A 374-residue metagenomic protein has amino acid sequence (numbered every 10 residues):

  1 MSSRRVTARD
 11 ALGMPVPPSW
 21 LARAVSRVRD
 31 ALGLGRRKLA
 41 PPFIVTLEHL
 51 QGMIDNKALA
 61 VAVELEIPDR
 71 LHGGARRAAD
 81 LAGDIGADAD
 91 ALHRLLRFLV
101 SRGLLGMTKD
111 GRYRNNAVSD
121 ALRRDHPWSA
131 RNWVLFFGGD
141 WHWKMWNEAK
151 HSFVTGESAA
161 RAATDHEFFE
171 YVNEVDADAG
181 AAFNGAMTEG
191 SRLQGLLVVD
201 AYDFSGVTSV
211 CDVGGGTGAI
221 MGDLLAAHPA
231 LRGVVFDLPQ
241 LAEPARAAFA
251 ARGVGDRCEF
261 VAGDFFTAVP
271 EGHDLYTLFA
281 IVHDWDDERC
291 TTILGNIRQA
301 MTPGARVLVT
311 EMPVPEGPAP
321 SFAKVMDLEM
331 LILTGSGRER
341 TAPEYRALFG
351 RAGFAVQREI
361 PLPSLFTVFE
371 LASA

Functional and structural regions predicted by a protein language model:
M1-A24: Eukaryotic partner-binding/assembly regions in large regulatory complexes
A22-T208: Conserved Class I S-adenosyl-L-methionine-dependent methyltransferase catalytic core
R102, H228, G353: Short glycine-rich hinge loops at helix-strand junctions in the catalytic core of two-component histidine kinases
H126-A319, F366-V368: Conserved adenosyl
L308-A352, Q357-R358: C-terminal alpha-helical "lid/dimerization" subdomain adjacent to the S-adenosyl-L-methionine
F354-A374: Core SAM-dependent methyltransferase catalytic element
